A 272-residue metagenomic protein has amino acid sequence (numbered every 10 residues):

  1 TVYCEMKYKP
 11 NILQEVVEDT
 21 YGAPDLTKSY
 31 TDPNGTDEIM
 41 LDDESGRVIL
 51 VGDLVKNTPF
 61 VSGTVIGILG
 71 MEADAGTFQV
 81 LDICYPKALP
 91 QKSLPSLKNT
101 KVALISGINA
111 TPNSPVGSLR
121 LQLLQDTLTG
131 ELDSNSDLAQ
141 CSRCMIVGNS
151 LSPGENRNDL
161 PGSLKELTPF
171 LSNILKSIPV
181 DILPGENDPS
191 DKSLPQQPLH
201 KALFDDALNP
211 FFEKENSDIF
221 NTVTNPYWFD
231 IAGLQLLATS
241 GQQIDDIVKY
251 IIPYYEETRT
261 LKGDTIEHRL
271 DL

Functional and structural regions predicted by a protein language model:
T1-L272: Extended recognition/assembly regions associated with phosphoester-bond processing machinery
